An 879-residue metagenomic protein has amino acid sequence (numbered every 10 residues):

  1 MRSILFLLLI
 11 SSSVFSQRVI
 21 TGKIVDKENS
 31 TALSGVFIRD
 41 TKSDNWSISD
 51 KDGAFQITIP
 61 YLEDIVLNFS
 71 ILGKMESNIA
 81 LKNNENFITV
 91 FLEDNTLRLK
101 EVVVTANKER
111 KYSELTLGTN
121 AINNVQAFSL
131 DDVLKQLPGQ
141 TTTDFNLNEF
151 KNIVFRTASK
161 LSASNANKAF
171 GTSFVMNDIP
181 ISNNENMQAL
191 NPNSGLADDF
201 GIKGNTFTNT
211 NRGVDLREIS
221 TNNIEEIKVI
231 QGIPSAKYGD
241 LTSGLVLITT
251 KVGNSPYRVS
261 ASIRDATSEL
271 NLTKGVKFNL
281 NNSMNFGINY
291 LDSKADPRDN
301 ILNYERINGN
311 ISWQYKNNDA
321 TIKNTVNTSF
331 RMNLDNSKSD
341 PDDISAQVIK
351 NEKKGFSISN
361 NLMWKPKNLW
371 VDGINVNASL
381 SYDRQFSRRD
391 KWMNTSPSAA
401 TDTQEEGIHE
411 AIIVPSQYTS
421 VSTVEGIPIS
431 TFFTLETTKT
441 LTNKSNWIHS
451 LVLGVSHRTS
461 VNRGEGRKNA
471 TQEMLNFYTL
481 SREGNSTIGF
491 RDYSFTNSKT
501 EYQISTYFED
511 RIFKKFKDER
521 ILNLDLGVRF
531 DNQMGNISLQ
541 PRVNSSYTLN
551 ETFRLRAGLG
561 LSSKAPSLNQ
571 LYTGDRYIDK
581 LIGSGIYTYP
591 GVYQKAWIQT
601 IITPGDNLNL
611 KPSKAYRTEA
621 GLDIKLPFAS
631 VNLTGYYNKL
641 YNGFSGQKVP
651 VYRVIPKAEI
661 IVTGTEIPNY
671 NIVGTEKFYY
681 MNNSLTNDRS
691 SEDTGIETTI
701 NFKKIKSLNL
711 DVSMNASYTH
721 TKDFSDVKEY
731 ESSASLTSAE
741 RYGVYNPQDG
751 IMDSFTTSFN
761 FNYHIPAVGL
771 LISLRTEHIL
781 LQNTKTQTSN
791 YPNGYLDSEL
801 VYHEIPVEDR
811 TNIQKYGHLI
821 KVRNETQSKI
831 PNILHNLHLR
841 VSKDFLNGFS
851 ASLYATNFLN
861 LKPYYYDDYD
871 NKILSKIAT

Functional and structural regions predicted by a protein language model:
V25-N29, R39, N68-K74, N84-N123: Short, acidic, small-residue-rich periplasmic hinge/interaction motif at the N-terminus of Gram-negative outer-membrane
R39-T41, N45-D52, E101-F128, F150-V154 (+3 more regions): N-terminal periplasmic "start-of-domain" segments of outer-membrane beta-barrel proteins
F87-F91, L130-V133, N152-V154, V175 (+4 more regions): N-terminal periplasmic accessory domains that precede and gate Gram-negative outer-membrane beta-barrel machines
L134-F200: Extracytoplasmic beta-strand/coil segments of soluble accessory domains associated with Gram-negative outer-membrane
I179-I230: Short acidic/polar hinge/loop motifs at secondary-structure boundaries that mediate gating or recognition
E406-A411, P415-I521, D693, Y742-P747 (+2 more regions): Outer-membrane beta-barrel transmembrane domain signature of Gram-negative proteins, especially the mid-to-C-terminal
Y637-K639, K657-T788: Gram-negative outer-membrane beta-barrel transporters
L640-N642, H778-Y802, P806-L819, N832-I833 (+1 more regions): C-terminal beta-signal and adjacent terminal beta-strands/loops of Gram-negative outer-membrane beta-barrel proteins
